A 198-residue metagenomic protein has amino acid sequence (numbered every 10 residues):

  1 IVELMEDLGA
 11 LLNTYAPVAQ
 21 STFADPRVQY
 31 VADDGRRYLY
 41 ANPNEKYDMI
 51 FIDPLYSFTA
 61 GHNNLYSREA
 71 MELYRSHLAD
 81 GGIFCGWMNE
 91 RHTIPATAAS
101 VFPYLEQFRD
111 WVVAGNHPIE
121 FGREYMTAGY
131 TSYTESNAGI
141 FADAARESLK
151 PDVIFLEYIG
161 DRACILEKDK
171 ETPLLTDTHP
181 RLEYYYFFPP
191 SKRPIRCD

Functional and structural regions predicted by a protein language model:
I1-P95, S100, F108, C197: The AdoMet/dcAdoMet-binding core of the Class I SAM-like
D34-R37, A41, F102-D198: Soluble small-group transferase modules, centered on the S-adenosyl donor enzyme superfamily
